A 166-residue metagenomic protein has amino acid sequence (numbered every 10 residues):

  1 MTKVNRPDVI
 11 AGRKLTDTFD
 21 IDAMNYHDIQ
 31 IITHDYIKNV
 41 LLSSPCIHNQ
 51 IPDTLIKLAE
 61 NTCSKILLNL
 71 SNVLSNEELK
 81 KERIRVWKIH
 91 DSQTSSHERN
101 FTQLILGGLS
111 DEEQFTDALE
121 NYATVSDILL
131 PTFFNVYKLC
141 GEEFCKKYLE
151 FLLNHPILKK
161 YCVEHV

Functional and structural regions predicted by a protein language model:
T2-V166: Structured binding/interaction patches within domain cores
